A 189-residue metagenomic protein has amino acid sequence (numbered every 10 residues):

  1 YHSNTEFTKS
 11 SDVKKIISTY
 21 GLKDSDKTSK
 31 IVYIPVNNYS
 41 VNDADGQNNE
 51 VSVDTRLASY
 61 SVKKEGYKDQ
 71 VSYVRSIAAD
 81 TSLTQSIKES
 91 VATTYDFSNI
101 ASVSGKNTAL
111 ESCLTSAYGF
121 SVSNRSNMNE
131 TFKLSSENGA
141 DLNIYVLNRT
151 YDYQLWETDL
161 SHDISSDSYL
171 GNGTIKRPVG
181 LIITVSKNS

Functional and structural regions predicted by a protein language model:
Y1-T94, A117-S189: Core pore-forming/fusogenic effector modules of secreted, proteolytically activated toxins and immunity proteins
Y95-V122: Polybasic, Ser/Thr-rich amphipathic helices
